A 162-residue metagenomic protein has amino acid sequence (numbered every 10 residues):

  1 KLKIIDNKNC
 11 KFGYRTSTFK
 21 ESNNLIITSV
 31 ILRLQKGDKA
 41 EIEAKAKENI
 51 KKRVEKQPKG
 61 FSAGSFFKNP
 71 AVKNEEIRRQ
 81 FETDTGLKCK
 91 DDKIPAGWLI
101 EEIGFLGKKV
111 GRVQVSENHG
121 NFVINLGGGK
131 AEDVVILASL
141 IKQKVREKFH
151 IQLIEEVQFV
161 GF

Functional and structural regions predicted by a protein language model:
L2-D133, K148, Q152-F162: Phosphate/pyrophosphate- and phosphate-bearing ligand-binding catalytic cores of soluble enzymes
V145: Conserved ATP-binding N-box helix of the HATPase_c
